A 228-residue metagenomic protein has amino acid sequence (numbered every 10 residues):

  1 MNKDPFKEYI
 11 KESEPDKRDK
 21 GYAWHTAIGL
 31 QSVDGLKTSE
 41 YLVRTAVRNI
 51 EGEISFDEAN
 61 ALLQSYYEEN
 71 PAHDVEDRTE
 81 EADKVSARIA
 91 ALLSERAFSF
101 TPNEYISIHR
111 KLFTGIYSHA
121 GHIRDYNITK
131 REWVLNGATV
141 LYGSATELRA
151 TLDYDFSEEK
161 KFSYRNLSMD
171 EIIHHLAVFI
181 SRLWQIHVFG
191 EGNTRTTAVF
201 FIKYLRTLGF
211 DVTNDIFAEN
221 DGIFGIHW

Functional and structural regions predicted by a protein language model:
M1-W228: FIC/Doc superfamily catalytic core
